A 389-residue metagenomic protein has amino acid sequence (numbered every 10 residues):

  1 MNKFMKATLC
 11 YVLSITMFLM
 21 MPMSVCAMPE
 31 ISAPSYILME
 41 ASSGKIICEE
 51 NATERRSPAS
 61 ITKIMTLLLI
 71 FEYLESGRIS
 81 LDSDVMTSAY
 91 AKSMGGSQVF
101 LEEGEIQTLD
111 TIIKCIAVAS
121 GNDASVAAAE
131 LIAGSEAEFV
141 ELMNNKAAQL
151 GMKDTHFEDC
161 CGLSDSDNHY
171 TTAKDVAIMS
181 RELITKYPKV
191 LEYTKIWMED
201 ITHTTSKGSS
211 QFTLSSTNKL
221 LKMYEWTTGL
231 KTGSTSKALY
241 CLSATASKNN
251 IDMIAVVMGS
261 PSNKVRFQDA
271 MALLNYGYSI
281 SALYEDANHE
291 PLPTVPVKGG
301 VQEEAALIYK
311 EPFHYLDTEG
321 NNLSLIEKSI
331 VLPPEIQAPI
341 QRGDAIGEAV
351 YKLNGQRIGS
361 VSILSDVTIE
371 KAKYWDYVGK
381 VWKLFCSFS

Functional and structural regions predicted by a protein language model:
M1-M5, P58, L109, Y374 (+1 more regions): Structural motif marking the loop-to-transmembrane transition
N2-C26: Sec-dependent N-terminal signal peptides of Gram-positive bacterial secreted proteins and lipoproteins
S24-P188: Active-site-adjacent loops and short helices of periplasmic peptidoglycan-processing enzymes
M152-H156, D167-Y170, K174-S389: Domain-terminus/edge residues, biased toward the C-terminal soluble/receptor-binding domains of extracytoplasmic
